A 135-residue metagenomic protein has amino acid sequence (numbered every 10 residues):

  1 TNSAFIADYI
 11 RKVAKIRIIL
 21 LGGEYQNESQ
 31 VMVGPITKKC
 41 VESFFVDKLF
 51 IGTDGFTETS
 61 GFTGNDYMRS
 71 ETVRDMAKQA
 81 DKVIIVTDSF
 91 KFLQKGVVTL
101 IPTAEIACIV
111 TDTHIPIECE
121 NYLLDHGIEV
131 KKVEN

Functional and structural regions predicted by a protein language model:
N2: Active-site catalytic microenvironments in core metabolic enzymes, especially phosphate/sugar-handling
F5-N135: Conserved phosphate- and dinucleotide-binding cores of soluble alpha/beta proteins, encompassing both enzyme active
